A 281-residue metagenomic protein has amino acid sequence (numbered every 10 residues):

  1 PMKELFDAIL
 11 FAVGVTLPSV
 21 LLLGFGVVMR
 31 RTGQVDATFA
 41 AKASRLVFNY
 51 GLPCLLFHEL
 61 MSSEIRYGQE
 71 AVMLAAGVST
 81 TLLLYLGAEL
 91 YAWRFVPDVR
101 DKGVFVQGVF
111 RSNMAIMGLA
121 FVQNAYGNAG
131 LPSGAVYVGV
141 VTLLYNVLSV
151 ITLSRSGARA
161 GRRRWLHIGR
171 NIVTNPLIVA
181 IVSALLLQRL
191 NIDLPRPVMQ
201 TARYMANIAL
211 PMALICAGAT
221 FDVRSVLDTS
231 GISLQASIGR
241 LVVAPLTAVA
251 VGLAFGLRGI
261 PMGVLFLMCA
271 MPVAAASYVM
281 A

Functional and structural regions predicted by a protein language model:
P1-A281: Alpha-helical transmembrane segments of multi-pass small-molecule/ion transporters
